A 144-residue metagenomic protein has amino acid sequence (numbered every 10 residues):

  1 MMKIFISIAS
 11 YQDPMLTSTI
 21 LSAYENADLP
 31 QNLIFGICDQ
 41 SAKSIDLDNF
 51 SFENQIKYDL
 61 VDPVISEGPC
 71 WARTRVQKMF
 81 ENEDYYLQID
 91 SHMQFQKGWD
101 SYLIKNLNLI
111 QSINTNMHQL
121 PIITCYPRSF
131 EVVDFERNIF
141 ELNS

Functional and structural regions predicted by a protein language model:
M2-S144: Catalytic cores of eukaryotic secretory-pathway lumenal/extracellular enzymes that build and remodel glycoconjugates
